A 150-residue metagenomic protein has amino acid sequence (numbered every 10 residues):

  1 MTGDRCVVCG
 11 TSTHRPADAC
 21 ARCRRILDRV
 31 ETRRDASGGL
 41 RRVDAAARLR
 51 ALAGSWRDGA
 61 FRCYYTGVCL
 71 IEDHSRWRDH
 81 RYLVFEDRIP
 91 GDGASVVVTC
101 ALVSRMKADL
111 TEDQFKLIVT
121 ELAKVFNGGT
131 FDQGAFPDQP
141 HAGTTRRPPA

Functional and structural regions predicted by a protein language model:
M1-R29: BZIP DNA-binding basic region
T2-R5, P16, S55-F61, G93-V96: Short metal-coordination and nucleic-acid-contact micro-motifs, chiefly zinc-binding Cys/His arrays
T2-V7, G38-A53, H80-D87: Short Cys/His-rich Zn2+-coordinating modules
H14-A19, D73-R76, A108-E112: Short Cys/His-rich "knuckle" micro-motifs
A21-L27, W77-G91, Q114-L122: Short cysteine/histidine-rich metal-coordination sites, predominantly Zn2+-binding motifs
I26-R62: Short, charged surface segments at domain edges that flank catalytic/cofactor-binding sites
R48-R50, F61-L102, K107: Histidine-centered nuclease catalytic patch
G93-A150: A detector for short metal-coordination/catalytic motifs
